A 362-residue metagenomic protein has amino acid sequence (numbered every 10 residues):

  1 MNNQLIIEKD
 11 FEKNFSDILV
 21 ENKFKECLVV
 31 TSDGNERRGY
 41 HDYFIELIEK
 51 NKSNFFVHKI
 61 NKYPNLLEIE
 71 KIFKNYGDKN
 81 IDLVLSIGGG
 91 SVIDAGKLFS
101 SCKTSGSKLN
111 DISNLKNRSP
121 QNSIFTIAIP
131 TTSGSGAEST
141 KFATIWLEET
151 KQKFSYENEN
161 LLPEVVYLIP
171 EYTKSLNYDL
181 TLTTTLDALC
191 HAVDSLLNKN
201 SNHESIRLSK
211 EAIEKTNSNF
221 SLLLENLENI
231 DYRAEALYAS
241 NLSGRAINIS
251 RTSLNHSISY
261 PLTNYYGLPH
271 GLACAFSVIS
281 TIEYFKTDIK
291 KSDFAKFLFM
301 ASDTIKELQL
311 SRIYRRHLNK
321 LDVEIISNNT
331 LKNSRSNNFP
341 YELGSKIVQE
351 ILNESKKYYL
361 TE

Functional and structural regions predicted by a protein language model:
M1-L83: ATP/NTP phosphate-donor binding region
E12-F15, R37-Y40, L66, S91-G96 (+2 more regions): Short glycine/serine/threonine-rich phosphate/pyrophosphate-binding segments that cradle anionic phosphate groups
F44, F73, V92-S105, S139-F142: Short Gly/Thr/Asp-enriched flexible loops that form oxyanion-binding sites at enzyme active sites
I81-K97, T131-A137, L268: Glycine/serine-rich anion-binding loops at beta->alpha junctions that coordinate negatively charged ligand groups
S105-S201: A glycine/threonine-rich phosphate-anchoring loop and its flanking beta-alpha core in nucleotide/phosphate-binding
N160, A295-E362: C-terminal charged capping/lid subdomain of soluble metabolic enzymes
S195-T304: Active-site segments that bind and position negatively charged phosphate/pyrophosphate groups
